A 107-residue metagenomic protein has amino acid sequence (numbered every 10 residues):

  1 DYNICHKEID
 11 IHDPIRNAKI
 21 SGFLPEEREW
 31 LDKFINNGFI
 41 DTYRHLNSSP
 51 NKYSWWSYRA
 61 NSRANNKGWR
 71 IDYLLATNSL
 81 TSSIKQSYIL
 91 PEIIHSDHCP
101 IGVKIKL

Functional and structural regions predicted by a protein language model:
Y2-K67, I71: Metal-dependent phosphoesterases centered on the DNase I-like endonuclease/exonuclease/phosphatase
I15-N17, Q86, I105: Hydrophobic alpha-helical segments
R44, Q86-I89: Hydrophobic/anchoring residues in structured secondary elements
L75: Hydrophobic alpha-helical positions that pack around
L80-S83: Short helix-loop capping/hinge motifs at secondary-structure junctions, enriched in acidic/polar residues
Y88-L107: Surface polyanion/phosphate-binding segment centered on an Asp-His-Pro turn
